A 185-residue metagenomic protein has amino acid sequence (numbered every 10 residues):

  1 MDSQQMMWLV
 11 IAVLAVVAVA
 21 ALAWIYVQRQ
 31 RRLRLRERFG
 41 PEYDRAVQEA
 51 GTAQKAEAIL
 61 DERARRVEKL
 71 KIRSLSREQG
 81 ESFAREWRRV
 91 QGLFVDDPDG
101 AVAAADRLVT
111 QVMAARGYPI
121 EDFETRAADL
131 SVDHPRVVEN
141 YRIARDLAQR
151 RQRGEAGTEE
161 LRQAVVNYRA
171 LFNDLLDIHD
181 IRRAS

Functional and structural regions predicted by a protein language model:
M1-A15: Feature marks short, highly hydrophobic, charge-poor N-terminal signal-anchor/signal peptide-like helices that anchor
M7, A18, R65-R66: Short, flexible segments with low predicted structural confidence
L14-V17, S185: Conserved mid-sequence domains
V17-R32: Cytosolic-side junction of a single-pass transmembrane alpha-helix
Q30-N140, A144-A156: Elongated extramembrane "stalk/tether" segments
D146-S185: Extracytoplasmic/periplasmic C-terminal soluble domains
